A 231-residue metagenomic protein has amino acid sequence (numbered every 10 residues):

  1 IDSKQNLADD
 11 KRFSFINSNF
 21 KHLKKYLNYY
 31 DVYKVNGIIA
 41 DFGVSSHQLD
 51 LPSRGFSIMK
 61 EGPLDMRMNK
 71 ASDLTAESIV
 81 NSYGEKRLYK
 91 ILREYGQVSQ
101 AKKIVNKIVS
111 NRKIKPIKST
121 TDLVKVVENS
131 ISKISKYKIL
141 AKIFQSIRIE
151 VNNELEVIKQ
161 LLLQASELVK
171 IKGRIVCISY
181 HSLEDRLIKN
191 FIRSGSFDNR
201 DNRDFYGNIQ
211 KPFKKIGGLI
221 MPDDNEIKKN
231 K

Functional and structural regions predicted by a protein language model:
I1-K231: S-adenosyl-L-methionine-dependent methyltransferase catalytic core, i.e., the SAM/SAH-binding region
